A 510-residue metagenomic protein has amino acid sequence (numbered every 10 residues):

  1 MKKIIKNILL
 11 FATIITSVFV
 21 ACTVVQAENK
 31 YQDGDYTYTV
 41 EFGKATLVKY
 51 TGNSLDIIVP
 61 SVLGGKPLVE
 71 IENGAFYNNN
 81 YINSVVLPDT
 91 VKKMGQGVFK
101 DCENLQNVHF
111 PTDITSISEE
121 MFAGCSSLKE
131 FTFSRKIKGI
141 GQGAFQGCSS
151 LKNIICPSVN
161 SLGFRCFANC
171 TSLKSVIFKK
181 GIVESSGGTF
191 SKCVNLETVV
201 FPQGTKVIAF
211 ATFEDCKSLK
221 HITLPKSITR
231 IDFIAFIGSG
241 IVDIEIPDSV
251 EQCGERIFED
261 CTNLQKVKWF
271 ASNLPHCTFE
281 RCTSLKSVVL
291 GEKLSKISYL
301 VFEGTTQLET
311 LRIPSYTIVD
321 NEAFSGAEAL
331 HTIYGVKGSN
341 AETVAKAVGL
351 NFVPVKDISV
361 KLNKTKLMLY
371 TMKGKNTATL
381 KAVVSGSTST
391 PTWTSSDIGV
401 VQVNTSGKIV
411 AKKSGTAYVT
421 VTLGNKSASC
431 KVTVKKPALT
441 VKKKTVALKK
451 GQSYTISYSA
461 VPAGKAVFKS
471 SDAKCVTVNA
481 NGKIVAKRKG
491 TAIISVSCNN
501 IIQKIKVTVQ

Functional and structural regions predicted by a protein language model:
M1-A12: Bacterial N-terminal signal peptides that target proteins for export
F11-V20: Bacterial N-terminal signal peptides
F19-Y31: Sec-dependent signal peptide cleavage junction
D35-G43, G52-V69, N80-K93, E103-S116 (+14 more regions): Structural signature of tandem-repeat unit edges
G43-Y50, I208, I231, L274-P275 (+3 more regions): Generic recognition of long tandem-repeat/solenoid scaffolds
N73-A75, G95-V98, S118-M121, G141-A144 (+8 more regions): Consensus positions within tandem repeat domains that build extended binding/scaffold surfaces
N340-G349: Short, aromatic/basic amphipathic alpha-helical patches
K356-Q510: Extracytoplasmic soluble-region selector
